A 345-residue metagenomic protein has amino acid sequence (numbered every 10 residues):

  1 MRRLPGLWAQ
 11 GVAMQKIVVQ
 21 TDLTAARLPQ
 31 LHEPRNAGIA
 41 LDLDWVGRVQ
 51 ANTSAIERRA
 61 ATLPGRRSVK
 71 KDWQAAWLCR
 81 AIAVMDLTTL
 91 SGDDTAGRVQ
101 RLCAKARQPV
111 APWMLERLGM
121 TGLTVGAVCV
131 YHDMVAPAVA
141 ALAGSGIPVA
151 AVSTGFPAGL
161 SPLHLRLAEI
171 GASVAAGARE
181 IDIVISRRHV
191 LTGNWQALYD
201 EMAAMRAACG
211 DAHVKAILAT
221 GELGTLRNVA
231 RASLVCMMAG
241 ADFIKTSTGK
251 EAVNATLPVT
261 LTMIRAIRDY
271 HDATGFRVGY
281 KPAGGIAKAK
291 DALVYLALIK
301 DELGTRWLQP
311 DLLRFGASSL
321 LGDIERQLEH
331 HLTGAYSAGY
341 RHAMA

Functional and structural regions predicted by a protein language model:
R2-R3: Basic polycationic patches enriched in arginine
Q15-G92, G97, M237-M238, T262-V278 (+1 more regions): Alpha/beta catalytic cores of nucleotide-metabolism and tRNA/nucleoside-modifying enzymes
A75-A76, T95-L123, D133-F276, Y280 (+2 more regions): Alpha/beta enzyme core
T124-V128: Glycan-recognition patch characteristic of GH18 chitinases/ENGases and related GlcNAc/peptidoglycan-binding proteins
V130-M134, G316-S319: Short beta->alpha linker loops
A283: Terminal helix/beta-alpha structural elements that buttress the NAD(P)+-binding lobe
